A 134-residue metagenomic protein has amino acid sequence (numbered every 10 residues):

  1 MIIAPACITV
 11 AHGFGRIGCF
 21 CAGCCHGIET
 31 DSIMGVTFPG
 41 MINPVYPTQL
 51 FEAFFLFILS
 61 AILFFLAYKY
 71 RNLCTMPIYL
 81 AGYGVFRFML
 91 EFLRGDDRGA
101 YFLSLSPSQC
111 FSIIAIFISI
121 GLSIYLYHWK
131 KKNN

Functional and structural regions predicted by a protein language model:
M1-N134: A feature for loop-to-transmembrane-helix boundaries and adjacent hydrophobic helices in multi-pass integral membrane
